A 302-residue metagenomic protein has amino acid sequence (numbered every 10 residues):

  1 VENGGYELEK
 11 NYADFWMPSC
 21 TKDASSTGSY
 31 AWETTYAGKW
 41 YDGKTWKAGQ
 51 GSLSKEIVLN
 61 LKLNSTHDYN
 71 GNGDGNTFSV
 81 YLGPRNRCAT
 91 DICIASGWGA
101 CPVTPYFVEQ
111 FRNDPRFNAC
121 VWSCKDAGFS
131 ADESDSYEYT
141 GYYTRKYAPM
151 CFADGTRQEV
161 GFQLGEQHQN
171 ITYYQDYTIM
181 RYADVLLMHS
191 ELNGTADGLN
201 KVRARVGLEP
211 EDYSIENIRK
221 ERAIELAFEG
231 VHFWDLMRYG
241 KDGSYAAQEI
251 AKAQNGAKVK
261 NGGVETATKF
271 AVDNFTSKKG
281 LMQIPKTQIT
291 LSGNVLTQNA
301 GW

Functional and structural regions predicted by a protein language model:
V1-D135: An aromatic- and glycine-enriched ligand-binding surface/loop that stacks and positions planar moieties
V1-N3, L59, F117-W122, D176-A204 (+2 more regions): Extended, hydrophobic/aromatic-rich amphipathic alpha-helical segments that build helical scaffolds
E7-K22, C124-G128, T144-F162, G240 (+1 more regions): Short regulatory "switch" loops immediately downstream of catalytic or recognition motifs within protein catalytic
C20-V80, Q169-T172, Y177, R203 (+1 more regions): Long, intrinsically disordered, low-complexity segments
V103-R181: Flexible, polar/acidic helix-loop-strand segments at domain edges
